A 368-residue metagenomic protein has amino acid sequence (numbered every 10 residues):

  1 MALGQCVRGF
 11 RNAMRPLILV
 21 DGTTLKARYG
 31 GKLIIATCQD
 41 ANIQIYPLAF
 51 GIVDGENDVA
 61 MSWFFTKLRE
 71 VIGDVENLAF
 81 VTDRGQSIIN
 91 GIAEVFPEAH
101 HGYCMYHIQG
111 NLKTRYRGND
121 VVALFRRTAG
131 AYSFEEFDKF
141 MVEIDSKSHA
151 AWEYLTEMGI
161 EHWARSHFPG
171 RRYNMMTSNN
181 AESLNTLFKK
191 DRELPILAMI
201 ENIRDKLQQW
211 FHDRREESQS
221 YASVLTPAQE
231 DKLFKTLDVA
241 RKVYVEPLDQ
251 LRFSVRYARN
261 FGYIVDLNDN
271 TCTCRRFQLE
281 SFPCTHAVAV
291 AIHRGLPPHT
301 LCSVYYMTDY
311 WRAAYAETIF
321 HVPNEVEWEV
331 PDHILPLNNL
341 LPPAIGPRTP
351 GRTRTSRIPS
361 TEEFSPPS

Functional and structural regions predicted by a protein language model:
M1-I34, Q39-D40, G159: Structured nucleic-acid-interacting core domains from mobile-element enzymes and related host factors, especially RNase
Q5-V7, V71, N77, N90-G102 (+2 more regions): Hydrophobic, aromatic-enriched, well-ordered structural segments
D21, V75-F80: Short active-site oxyanion
R28-Y29, F50-G73: Active-site beta-loop-alpha junctions of metal-dependent nucleic acid enzymes, especially the RNase H-like/DDE
G30-G31, N42-P47, Q86: Coil-to-beta-strand transition motifs
A36, Y46-V53: A short, conserved beta-strand element enriched in hydrophobic/aromatic residues
A79-I89: Acidic, metal-coordinating catalytic cores used for nucleic-acid/nucleotide bond scission and strand-transfer chemistry
D83, P343-S368: Basic, lysine/arginine-rich, low-complexity intrinsically disordered tails and patches that mediate binding
